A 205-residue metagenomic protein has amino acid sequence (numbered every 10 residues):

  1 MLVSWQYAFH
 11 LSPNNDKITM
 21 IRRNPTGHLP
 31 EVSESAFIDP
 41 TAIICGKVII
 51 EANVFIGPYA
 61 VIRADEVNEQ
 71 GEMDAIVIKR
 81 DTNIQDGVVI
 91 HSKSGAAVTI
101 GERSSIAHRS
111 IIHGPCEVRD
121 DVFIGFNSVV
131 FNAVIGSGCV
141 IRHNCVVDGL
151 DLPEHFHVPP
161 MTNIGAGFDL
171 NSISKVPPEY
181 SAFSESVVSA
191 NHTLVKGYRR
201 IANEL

Functional and structural regions predicted by a protein language model:
W5, F9-F55, V61, V67: Extended, small-residue-rich solenoid/repeat segments and analogous flexible loops that form exposed scaffolds
D16-E31, Y59, R63-D65, E69-V77 (+4 more regions): Glycine-rich hexapeptide-repeat left-handed beta-helix
T82: Conserved donor-binding/catalytic core segment of Leloir-type glycosyltransferases
